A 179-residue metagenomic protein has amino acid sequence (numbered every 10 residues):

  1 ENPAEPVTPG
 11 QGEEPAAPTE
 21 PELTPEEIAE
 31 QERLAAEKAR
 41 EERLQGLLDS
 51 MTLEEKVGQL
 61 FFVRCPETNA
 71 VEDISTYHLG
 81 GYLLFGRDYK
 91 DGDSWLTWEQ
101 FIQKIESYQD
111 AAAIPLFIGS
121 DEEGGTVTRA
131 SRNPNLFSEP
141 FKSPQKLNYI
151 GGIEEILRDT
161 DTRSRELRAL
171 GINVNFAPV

Functional and structural regions predicted by a protein language model:
E1-E42, G46, S50: N-terminal, intrinsically disordered, polar/charged segments of Gram-positive cell-envelope systems that serve as
A39, C65-P66, E155, D159: Short secondary-structure boundary/capping elements
L44-L48, C65-E72: Alpha-helical scaffolding within the catalytic cores of extracellular/periplasmic polymer-degrading hydrolases
K56-P66: N-terminal glycine-rich anion-binding loop in soluble enzyme alpha/beta folds
E72-V179: Enzymes and membrane/adaptor proteins characterized by extended Gly/Ser/Thr/Asp/Glu-rich, aromatic-dotted
